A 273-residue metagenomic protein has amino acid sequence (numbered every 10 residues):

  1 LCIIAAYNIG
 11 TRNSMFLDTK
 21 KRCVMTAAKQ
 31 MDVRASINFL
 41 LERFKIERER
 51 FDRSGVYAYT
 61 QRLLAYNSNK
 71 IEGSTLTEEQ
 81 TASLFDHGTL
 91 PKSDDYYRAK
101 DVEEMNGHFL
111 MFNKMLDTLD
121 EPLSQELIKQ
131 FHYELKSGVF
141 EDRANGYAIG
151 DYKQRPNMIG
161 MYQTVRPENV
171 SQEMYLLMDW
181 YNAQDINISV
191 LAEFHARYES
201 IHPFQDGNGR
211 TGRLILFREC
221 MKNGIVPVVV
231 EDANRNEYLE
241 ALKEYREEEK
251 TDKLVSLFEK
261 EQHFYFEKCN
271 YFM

Functional and structural regions predicted by a protein language model:
L1-D206, R210-M273: FIC/Doc superfamily catalytic core
